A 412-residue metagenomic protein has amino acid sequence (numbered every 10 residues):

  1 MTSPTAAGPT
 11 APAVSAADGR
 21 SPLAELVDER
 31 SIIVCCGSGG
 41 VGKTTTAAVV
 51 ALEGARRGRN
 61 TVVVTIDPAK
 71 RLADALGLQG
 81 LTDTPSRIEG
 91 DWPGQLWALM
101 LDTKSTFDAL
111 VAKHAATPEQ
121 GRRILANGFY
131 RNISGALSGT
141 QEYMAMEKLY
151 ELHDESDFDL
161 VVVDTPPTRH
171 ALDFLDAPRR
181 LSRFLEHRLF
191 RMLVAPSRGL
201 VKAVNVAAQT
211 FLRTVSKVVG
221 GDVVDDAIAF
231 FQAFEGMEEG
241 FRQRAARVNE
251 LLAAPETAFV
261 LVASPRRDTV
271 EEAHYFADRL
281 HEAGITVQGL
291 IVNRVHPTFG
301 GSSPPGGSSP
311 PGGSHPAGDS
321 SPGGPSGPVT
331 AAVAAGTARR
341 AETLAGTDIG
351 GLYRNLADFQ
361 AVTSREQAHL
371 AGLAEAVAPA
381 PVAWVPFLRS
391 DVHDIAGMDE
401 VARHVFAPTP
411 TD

Functional and structural regions predicted by a protein language model:
M1-V27, Q209, R213-Q232, R242-D412: C-terminal lobe/tail of nucleotide-utilizing enzymes
T2-I33, V41, T46, V50-R242 (+1 more regions): Nucleotide-state-sensitive switch-loop elements of NTP-binding domains
G37: The Walker A (P-loop) glycine that initiates the GxxxxGKT/S ATP-binding motif of P-loop NTPases
